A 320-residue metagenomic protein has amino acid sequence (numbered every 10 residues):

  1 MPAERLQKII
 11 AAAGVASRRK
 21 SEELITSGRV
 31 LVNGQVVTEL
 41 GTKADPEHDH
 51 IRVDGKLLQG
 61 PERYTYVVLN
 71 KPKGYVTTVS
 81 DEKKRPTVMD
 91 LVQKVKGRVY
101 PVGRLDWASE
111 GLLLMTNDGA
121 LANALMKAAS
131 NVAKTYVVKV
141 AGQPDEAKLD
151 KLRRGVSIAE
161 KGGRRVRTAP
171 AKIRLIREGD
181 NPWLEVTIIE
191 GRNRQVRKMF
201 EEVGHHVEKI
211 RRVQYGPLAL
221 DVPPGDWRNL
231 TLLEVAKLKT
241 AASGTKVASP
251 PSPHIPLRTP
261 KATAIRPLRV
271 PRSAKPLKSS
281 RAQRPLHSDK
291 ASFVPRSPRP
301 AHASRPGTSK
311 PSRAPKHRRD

Functional and structural regions predicted by a protein language model:
M1-D320: Basic, flexible Lys/Arg- and Gly-enriched helix-loop patches that mediate nucleic-acid binding at interfaces with rRNA
